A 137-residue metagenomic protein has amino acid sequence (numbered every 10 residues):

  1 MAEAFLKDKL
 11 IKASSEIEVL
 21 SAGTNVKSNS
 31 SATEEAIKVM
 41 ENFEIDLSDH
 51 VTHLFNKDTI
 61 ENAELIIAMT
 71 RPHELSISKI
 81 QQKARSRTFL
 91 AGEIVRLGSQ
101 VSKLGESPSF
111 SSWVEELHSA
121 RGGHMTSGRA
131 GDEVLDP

Functional and structural regions predicted by a protein language model:
M1-P137: Short polar/charged helix/loop
